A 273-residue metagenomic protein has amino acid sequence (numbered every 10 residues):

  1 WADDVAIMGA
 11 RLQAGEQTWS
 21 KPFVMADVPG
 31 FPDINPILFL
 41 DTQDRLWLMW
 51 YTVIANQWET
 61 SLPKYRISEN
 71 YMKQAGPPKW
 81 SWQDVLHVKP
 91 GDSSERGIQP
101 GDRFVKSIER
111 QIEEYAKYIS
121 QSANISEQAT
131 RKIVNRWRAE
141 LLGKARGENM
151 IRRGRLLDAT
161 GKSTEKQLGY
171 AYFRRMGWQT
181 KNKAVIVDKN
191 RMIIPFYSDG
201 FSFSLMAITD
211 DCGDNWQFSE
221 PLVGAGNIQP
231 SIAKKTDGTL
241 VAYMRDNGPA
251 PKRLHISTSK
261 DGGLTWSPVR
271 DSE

Functional and structural regions predicted by a protein language model:
W1-E273: Asp-box/BNR beta-propeller blade signature and adjacent active/binding-site loops in extracellular glycan-interacting
